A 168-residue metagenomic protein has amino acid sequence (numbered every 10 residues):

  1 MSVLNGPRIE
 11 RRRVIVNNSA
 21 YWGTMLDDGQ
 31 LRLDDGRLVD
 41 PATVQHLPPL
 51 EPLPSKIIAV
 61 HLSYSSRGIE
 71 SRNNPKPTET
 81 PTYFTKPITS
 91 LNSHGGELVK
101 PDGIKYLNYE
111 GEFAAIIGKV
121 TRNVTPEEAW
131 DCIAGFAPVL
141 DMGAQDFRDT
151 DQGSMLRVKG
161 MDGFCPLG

Functional and structural regions predicted by a protein language model:
V3-G168: Active-site microenvironments in enzyme catalytic cores
